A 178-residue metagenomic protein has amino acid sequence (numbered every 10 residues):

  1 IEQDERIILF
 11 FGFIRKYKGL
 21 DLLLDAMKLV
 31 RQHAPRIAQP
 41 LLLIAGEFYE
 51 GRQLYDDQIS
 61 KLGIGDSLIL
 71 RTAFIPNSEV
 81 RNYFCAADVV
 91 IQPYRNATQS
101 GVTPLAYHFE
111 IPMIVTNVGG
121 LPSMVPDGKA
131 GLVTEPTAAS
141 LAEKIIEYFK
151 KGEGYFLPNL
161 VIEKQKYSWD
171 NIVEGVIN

Functional and structural regions predicted by a protein language model:
E2-K18, L24-M27, L43: Conserved donor-binding/catalytic core segment of Leloir-type glycosyltransferases
F11, L41-L54, A73: Glycosyltransferase donor-sugar binding loop
Y55-S78: Nucleotide-activated donor-binding/catalytic signature segment of Leloir-type glycosyltransferases, i.e., the conserved
I75-A87, P104, H108, P126: Short acidic alpha-helix that forms the nucleotide-activated donor recognition element in Leloir-type transferases
N82-T98, I111: Acidic donor-binding loop of glycosyltransferase active sites
P104-L105, V118-G128, L132-V133: Short acidic/histidine- and often glycine-rich active-site loop of Leloir-type glycosyltransferases that engages
D127-A138, I146-G152: Conserved acidic donor-binding segment of nucleotide-sugar-dependent glycosyltransferases
G154-N178: A charged, aromatic-enriched C-terminal amphipathic alpha-helix characteristic of glycosyltransferases across folds
